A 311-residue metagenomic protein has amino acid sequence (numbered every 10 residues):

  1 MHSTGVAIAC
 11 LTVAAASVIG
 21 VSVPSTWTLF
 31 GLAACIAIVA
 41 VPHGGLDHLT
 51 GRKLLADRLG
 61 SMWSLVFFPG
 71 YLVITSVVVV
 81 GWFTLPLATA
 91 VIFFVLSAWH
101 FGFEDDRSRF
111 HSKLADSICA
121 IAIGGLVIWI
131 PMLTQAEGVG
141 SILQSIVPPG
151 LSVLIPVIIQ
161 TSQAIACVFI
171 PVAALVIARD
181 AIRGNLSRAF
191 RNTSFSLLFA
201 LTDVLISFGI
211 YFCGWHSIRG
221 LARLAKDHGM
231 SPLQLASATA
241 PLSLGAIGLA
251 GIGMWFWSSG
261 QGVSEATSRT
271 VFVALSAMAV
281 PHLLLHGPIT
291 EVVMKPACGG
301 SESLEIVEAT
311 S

Functional and structural regions predicted by a protein language model:
M1-A9, W63: N-terminal membrane topogenic signal
L11-S17, G70-V79, F101, V172-A173 (+1 more regions): Hydrophobic, membrane-inserted alpha-helices
A15-F30, S258-G262: Short, hydrophobic transmembrane alpha-helix segments
F30-A40, L87-W99, S207-R219, V271-L275: Hydrophobic core segments of alpha-helical transmembrane domains in multi-pass membrane proteins
G44-L55, A98-H111, P171-G184, G220-H228 (+1 more regions): C-terminal ends of transmembrane helices
K53-A56, G60, S76-L133, Q144-P148: Membrane-interface helix-loop-helix junctions at boundaries between adjacent transmembrane segments
F103, T202, Y211-H228, A236-A240: Predominantly late transmembrane helices and immediately cytosolic-facing juxtamembrane segments
L114-A181: Long hydrophobic alpha-helical segments that form multi-pass transmembrane helix bundles in integral membrane proteins
